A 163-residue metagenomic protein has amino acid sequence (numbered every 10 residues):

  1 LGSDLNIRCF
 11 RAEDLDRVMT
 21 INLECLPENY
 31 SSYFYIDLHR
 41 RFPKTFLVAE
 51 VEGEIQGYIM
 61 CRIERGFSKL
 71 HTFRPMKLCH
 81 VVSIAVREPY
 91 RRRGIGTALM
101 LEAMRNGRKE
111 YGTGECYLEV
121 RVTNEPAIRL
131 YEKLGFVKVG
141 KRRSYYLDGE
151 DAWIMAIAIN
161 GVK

Functional and structural regions predicted by a protein language model:
L1-A12, G161-K163: Conserved N-terminal entry element of GNAT/NAT acetyltransferase domains
N6, H80-V82, C116: Conserved Rossmann-like nucleotide-binding pocket used by diverse enzymes that bind dinucleotide cofactors
A12-P89, M100-Y111, A158-V162: Acetyl-CoA-dependent GNAT
Y35, Y58, L130, F136 (+1 more regions): Conserved hydrophobic/aromatic "anchor" residues that stabilize well-ordered secondary structure elements
S83-L101, E110, E115, R121-R129 (+1 more regions): Conserved glycine-rich acetyl-CoA-binding loop
G114-Y117, R121-E125, L134, S144-K163: C-terminal "cap" of GNAT-fold acetyltransferases
